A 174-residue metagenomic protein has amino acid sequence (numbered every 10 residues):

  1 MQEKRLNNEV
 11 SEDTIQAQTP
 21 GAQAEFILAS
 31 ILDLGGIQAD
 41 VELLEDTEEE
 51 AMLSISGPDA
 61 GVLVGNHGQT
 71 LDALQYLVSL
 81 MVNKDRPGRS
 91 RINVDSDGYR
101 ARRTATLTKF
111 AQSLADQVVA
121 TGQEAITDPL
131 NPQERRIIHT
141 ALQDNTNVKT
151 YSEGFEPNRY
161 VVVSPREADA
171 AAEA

Functional and structural regions predicted by a protein language model:
M1-A174: RNA-contacting regions in translation and RNA-metabolism proteins, encompassing KH/S1 modules where present
